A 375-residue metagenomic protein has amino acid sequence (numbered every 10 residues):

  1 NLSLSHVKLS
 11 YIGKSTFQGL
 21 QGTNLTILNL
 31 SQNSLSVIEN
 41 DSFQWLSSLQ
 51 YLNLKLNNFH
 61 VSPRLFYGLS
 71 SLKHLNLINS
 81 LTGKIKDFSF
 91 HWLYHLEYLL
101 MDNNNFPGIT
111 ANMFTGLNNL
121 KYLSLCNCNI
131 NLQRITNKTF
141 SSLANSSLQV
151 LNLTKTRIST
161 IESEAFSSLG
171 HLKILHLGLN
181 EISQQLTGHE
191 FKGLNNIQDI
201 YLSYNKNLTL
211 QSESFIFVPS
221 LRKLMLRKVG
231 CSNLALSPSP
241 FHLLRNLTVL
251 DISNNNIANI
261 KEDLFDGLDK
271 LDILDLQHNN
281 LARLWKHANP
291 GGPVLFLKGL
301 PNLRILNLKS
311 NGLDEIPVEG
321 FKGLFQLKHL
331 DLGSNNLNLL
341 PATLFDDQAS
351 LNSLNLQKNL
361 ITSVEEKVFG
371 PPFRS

Functional and structural regions predicted by a protein language model:
N1-S375: Extracellular leucine-rich repeat
